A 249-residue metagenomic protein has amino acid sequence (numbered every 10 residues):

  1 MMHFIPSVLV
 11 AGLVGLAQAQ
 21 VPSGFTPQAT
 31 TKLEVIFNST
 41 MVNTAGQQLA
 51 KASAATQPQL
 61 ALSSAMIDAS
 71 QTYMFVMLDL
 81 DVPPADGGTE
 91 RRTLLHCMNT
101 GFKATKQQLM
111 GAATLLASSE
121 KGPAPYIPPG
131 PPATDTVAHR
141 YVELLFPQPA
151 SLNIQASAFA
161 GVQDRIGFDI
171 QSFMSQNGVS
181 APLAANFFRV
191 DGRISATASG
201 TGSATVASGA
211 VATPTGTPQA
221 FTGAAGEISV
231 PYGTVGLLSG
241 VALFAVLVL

Functional and structural regions predicted by a protein language model:
M1-V10, V230-Y232, G236: Classical eukaryotic N-terminal signal peptides for Sec-dependent ER targeting/secretion, especially the positively
G15-G223, E227-L249: N-terminus-centered regions that define maturation/targeting leaders and the start of the first functional domain
